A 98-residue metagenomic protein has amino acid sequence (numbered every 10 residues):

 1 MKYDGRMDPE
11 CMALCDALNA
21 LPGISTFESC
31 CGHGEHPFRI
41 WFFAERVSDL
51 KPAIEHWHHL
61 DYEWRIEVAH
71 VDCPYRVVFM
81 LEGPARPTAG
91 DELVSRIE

Functional and structural regions predicted by a protein language model:
M1-E98: Structured alpha/beta or helical-core interaction and ligand-binding surfaces enriched in interleaved
